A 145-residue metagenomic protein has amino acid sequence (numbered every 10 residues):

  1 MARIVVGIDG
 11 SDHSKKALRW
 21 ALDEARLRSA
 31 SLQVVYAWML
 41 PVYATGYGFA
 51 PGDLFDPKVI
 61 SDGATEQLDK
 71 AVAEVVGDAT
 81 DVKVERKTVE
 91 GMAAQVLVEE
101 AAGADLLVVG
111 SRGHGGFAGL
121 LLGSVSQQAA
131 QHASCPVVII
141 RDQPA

Functional and structural regions predicted by a protein language model:
A2-G52: Small/aliphatic-rich secondary-structure junction motif
G10, G119, D142: Short, conserved catalytic or interaction motifs in soluble domains
H13, L27, A73-L107, P144-A145: Structural beta-alpha unit
V35, E85-V89, V138: General small-molecule cofactor/ligand-binding pocket signal
Y36, S111-R112, R141-D142: Short secondary-structure boundary segments
G52-Q67: A short acidic, glycine-rich active-site loop that binds or catalyzes chemistry on phosphate/adenosine moieties
L106-Q131: Glycine-rich, Arg-bearing micro-motifs that act as flexible, cationic patches
H132-R141: Short, acidic/small-residue loops that bind anionic groups at enzyme active sites
